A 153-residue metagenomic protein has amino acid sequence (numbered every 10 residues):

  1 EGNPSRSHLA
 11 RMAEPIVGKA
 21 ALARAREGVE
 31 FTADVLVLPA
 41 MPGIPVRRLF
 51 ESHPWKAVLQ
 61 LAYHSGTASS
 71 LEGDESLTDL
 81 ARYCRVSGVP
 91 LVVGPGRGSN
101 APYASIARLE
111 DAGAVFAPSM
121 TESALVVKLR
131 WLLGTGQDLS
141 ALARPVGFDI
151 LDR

Functional and structural regions predicted by a protein language model:
E1-L71: Accessory alpha-helical/coil subdomains and C-terminal extensions that flank or cap enzyme catalytic cores
A62-R153: C-terminal non-catalytic interaction/assembly regions of soluble proteins
